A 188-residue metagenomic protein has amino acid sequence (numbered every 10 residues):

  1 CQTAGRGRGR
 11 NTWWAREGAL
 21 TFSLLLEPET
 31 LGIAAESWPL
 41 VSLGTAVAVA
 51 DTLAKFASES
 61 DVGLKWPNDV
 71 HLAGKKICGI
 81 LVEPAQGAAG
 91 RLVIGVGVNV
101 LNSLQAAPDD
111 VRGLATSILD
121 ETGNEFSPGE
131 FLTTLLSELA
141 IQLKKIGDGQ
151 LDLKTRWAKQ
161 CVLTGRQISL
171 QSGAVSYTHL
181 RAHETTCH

Functional and structural regions predicted by a protein language model:
C1-R91, D110, L114, E121 (+3 more regions): Contiguous, small/hydrophobic- and glycine-enriched helical/loop subdomains that border and often "cap" functional
L72, L170-A174: Short acidic, glycine-rich loop/turn motifs
K76, V175-Y177: Short, solvent-exposed loop/turn motifs
L92-S103: Active-site beta-strand/loop microenvironment that shapes enzyme catalytic pockets
N102-D110: Cytochrome P450 core scaffold surrounding the K-helix E-X-X-R motif and the conserved "meander" helix-loop region
K144-Q160: Short catalytic/ligand-gating loop segments at beta-alpha or beta-beta junctions within enzyme catalytic domains
Q160-L170: Short coil-to-beta transition motif at edge beta-strands of beta-rich domains
Y177-T185: Conserved small/polar residues in nucleotide/adenosyl-binding loops
